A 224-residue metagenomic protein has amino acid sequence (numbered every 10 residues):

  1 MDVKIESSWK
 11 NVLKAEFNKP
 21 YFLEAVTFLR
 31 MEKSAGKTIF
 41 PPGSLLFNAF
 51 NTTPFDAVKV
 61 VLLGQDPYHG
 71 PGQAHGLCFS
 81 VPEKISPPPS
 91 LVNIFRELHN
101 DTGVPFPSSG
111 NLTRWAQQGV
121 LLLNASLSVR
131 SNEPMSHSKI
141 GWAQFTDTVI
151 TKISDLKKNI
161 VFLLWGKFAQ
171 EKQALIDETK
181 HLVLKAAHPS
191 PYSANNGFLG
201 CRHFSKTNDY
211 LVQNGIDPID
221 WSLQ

Functional and structural regions predicted by a protein language model:
M1-L13: Generic N-terminal amphipathic, Lys/Arg-enriched alpha-helix
A15-L164, F168-E171, I176-D177, L182-K185 (+3 more regions): A polyanion-binding, active-site-adjacent surface
G200: Short, conserved glycine- and acidic-residue-centered signature motifs in active-site or ligand-binding loops
